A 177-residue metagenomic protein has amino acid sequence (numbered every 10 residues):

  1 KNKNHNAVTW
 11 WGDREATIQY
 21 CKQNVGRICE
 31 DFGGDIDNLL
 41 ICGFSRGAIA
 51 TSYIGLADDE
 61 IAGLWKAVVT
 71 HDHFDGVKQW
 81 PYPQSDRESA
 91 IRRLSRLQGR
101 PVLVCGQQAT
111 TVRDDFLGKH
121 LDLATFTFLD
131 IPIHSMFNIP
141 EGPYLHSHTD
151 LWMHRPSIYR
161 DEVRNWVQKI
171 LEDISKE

Functional and structural regions predicted by a protein language model:
K1-N4: Conserved alpha/beta-hydrolase
T9-G33: Alpha/beta-hydrolase active-site loop
W10-I18, F44, W80-R87, P156 (+1 more regions): Solvent-exposed, acidic/flexible segments
I18, K22-V25, T51-S52, R87-I91 (+3 more regions): Extracytoplasmic/secreted envelope proteins and their assembly/folding machinery, especially bacterial periplasmic
G33-S45, V68: Alpha/beta-hydrolase fold nucleophile elbow
A48-E60: Short glycine-enriched nucleophile-adjacent loop and the immediately C-terminal alpha-helix near the catalytic center
E60-I158: The feature captures the conserved acid-bearing segment of alpha/beta-hydrolase catalytic domains
M153-E177: Catalytic active-site module of serine/aspartate enzymes centered on a nucleophile-bearing elbow/loop
